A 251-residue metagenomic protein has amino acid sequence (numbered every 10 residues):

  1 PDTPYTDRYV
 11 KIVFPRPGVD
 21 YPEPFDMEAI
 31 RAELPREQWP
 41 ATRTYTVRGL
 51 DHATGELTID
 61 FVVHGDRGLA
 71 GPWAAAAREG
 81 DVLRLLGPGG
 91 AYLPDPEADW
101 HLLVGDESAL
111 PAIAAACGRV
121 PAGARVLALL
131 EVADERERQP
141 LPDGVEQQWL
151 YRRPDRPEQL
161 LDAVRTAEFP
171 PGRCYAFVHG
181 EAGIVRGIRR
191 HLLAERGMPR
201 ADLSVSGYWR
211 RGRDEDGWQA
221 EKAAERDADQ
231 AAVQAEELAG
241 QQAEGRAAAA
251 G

Functional and structural regions predicted by a protein language model:
P1-G251: Extended, composition-driven regions rather than compact fold-specific motifs
